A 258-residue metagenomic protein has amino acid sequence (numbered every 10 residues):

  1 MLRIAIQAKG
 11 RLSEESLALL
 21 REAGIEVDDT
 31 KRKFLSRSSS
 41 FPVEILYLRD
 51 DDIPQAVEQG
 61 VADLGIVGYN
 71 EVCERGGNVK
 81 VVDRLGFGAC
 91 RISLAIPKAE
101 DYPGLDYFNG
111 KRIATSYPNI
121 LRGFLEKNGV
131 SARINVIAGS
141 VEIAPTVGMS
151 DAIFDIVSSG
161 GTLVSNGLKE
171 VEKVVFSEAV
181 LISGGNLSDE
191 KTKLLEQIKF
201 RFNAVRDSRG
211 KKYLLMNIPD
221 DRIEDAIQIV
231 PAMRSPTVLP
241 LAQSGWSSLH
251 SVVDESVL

Functional and structural regions predicted by a protein language model:
M1-P42, Y69-K80, L85-R91, K98-L258: Small-molecule-sensing regulatory modules
P42-V61: Short, structured active-site "lid" loops
L48, A62, I66-V67, F154-V157: Short beta-strand and adjacent tight-turn residues that come in two discontinuous sequence segments and form the edges
A56, V61-L64, D106, L163: Short glycine- and Lys/Arg-enriched binding-loop motifs that mark or flank ligand-binding interfaces
